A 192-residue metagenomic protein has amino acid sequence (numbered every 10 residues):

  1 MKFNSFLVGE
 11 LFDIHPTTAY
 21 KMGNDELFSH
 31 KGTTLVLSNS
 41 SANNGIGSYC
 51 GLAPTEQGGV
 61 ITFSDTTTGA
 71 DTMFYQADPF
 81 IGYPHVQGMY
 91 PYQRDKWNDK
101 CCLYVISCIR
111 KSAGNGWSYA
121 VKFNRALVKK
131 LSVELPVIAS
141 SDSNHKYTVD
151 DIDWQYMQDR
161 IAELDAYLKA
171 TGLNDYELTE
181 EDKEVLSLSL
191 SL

Functional and structural regions predicted by a protein language model:
M1-A42, S140-L192: Non-catalytic DNA-recognition/assembly elements of restriction-modification systems
E10-V133: DNA target-recognition domains and sequence-specific DNA-contacting regions of bacterial/archaeal
N115-A120, R125-D153, A170: A cross-kingdom feature marking solvent-exposed beta-strand/loop segments within repeated, beta-rich binding/scaffold
